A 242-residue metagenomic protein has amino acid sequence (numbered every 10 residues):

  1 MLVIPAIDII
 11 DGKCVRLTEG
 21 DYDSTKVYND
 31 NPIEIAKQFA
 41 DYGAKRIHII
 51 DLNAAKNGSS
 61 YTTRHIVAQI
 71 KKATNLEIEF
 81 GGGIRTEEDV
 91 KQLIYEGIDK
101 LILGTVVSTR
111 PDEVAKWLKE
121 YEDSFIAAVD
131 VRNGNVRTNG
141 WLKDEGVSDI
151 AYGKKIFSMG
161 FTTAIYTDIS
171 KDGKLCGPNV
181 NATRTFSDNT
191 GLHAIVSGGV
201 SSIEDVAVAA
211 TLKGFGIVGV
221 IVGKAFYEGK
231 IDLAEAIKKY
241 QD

Functional and structural regions predicted by a protein language model:
L2-A6, R46, N75-E79, K100-I102 (+5 more regions): Structural preference for beta-strand elements that scaffold enzyme active sites
D8, F39, I47, L93 (+5 more regions): Conserved, mostly hydrophobic/aromatic
G12, E19-D23, K91, I98-D172: Conserved anion-binding
R46-T63, T105, Y166-L175: Glycine-rich, proline-tolerant flexible connector loops at the mouths of alpha/beta enzymes
N53, Y61-W117: Glycine/small-residue-rich loop that forms an oxyanion/phosphate-binding "nest" at active or ligand-binding sites
N57-E79, A115-D130, G177-S202: Alpha-helix-loop-beta-strand connector modules within alpha/beta enzyme cores
T74, I78-D99, N181-G216, A236: Catalytic cores of alpha/beta
Q92-E113, D168-K171, S197-S202, K213-L233: Glycine-rich phosphate-binding active-site loops on the catalytic face of alpha/beta enzymes
